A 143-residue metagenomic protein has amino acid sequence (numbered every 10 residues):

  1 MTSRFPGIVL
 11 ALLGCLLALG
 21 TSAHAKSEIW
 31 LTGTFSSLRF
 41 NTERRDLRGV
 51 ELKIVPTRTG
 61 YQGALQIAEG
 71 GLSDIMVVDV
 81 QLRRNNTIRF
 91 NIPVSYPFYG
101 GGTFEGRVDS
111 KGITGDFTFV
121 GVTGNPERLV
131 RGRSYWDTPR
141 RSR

Functional and structural regions predicted by a protein language model:
M1-L10: Bacterial N-terminal signal peptides that target proteins for export
V9-A18: Bacterial N-terminal signal peptides
T21-A25: Sec/Tat signal peptide C-region and signal peptidase I cleavage site
K26-R143: Central antiparallel beta-sheet cores of small beta-barrel/beta-sandwich binding domains
